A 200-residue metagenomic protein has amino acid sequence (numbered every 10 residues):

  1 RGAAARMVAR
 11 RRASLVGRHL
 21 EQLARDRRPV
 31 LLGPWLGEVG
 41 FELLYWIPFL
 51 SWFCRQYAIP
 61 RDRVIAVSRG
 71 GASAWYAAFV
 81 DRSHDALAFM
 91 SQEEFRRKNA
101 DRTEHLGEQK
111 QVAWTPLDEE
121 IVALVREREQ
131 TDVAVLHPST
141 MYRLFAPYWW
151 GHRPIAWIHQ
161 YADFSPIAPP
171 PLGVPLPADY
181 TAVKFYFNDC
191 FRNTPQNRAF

Functional and structural regions predicted by a protein language model:
R1-G2, L31-E38, W149-R153: A generic short-segment signal for beta-strand/edge and adjacent turn/coil regions
R1-R18: Membrane-proximal basic amphipathic "stem/tether" segments
A13-H137: Active-site and donor-binding regions of nucleotide-sugar-utilizing enzymes
V16, P60, P166, L172 (+1 more regions): General structural signal for secondary-structure boundaries
F41-W46, N188-F200: Conserved catalytic-core segment of nucleotide-activated headgroup transferases in glycan assembly
K110-F191: A nucleotide-sugar donor-handling region in carbohydrate enzymes
